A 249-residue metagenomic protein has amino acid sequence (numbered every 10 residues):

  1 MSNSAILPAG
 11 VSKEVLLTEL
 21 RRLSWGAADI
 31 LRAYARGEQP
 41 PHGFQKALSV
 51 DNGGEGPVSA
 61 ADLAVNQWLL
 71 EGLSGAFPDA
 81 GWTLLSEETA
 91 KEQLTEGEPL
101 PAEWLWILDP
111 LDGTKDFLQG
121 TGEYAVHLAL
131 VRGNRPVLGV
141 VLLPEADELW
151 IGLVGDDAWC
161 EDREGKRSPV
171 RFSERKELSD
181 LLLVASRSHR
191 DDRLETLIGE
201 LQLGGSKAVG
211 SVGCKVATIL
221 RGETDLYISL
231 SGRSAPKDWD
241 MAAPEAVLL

Functional and structural regions predicted by a protein language model:
M1-L111, T196-G199: N-terminal subdomain of lithium-sensitive/metallo-dependent phosphomonoesterases centered on the IMPase/IPPase/PAP
L31, D62, L73, T114 (+5 more regions): Residue-level signal for inorganic ion chemistry
D62, E87, D109-D112, D116 (+3 more regions): Acidic active-site catalytic centers that drive phospho-/nucleotidyl reactions and related ester hydrolyses
W68, A125, A243-V247: Short amphipathic alpha-helical face segments that pack within enzyme cores and frequently flank/anchor catalytic
P99-R163: DPxDG-like acidic metal-binding loop motif
F172-L249: An extended, acidic
